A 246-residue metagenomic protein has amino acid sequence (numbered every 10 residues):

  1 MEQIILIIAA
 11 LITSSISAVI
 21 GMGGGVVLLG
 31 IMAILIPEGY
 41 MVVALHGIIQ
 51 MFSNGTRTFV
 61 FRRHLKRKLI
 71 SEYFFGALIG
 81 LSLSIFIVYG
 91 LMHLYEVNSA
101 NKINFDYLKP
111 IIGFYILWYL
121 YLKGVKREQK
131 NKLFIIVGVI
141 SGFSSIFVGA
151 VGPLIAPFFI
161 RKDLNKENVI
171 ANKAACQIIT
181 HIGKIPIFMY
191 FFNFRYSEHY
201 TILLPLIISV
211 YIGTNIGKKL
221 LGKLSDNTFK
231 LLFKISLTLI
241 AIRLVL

Functional and structural regions predicted by a protein language model:
M1-I36, L122-K173, L204: Selected transmembrane alpha-helices and immediately adjacent juxtamembrane segments of polytopic inner-membrane
E2-Q3, L35-M51, A100-F114, V139-G149 (+1 more regions): Structural signature of hydrophobic alpha-helical transmembrane segments
G39-H46, K68-L69, D163-A175: Membrane-interface alpha-helices at helix entry/exit sites of multi-pass transporters
L45-N98, I182-D226: Selective hydrophobic functional segments
N54-V60, S84-V97, D106-L133, K219 (+1 more regions): Transmembrane helix exit motif
R67-L78, D106-K109, K130-I140, A171-A175 (+1 more regions): Cytoplasmic-side transmembrane-helix entry/capping segments in multi-pass membrane proteins
K230-L246: Final/C-terminal transmembrane alpha-helix of multipass membrane proteins
